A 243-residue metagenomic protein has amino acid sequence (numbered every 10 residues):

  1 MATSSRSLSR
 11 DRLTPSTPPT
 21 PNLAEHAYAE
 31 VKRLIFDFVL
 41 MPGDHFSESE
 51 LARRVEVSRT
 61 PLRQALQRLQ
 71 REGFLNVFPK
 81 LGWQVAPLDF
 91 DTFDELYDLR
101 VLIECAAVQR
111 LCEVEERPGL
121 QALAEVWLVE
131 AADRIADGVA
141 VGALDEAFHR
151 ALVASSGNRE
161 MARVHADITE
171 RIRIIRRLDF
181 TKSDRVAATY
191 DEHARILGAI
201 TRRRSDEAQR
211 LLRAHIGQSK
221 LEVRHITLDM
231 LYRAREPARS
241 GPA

Functional and structural regions predicted by a protein language model:
M1-E113, H225-A243: Short linear motifs at protein or domain termini
A2, K182-A243: C-terminal regulatory/effector modules of DNA-binding transcriptional regulators
E25-Y28, L66, V101, V108 (+5 more regions): Residues within alpha-helical segments
Q70-R71, L75-N76, I168-E170, R185-V186: Mobile beta-alpha loop/short-helix "lid" or hinge segments that flank ligand
D89, Y97, H165, R176 (+3 more regions): Short, flexible helix/strand-to-coil boundary loops that buttress conserved ligand/catalytic motifs in alpha/beta
E113, R117-T181, T189-A199, E207-Q218: Conserved amphipathic alpha-helical segments that form helical-bundle/coiled-coil interaction surfaces
